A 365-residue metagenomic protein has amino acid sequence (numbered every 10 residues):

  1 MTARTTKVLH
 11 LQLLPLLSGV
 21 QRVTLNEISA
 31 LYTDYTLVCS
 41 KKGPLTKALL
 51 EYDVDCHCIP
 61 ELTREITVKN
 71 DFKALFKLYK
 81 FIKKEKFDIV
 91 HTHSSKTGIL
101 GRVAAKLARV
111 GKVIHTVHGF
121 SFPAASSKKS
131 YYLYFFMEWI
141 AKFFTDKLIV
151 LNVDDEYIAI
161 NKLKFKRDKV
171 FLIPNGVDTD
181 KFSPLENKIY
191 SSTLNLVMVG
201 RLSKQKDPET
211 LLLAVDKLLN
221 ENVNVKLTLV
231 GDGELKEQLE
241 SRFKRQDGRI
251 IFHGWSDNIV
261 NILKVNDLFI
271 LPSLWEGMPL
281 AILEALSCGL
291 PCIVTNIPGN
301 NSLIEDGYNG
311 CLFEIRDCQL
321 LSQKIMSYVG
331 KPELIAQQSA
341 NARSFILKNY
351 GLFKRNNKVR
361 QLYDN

Functional and structural regions predicted by a protein language model:
H10-N70, L172, G233-L235: N-terminal strand-loop element at the rim of the active site of nucleotide-sugar-dependent glycosyltransferases
S18-N26, L194, M198-K217, L229 (+2 more regions): A conserved mid-protein helix/loop that constitutes part of the nucleotide-sugar donor-binding site
V38, P291-V294, I304: Short hydrophobic beta-strand element within catalytic cores of glycosyltransferases and related nucleotide-activated
T92-G98, V117: Short His-centered aromatic/hydrophobic patch
A105, L320, S327, L334-N349 (+1 more regions): A short, well-ordered alpha-helix in the C-terminal region of glycosyltransferases
D154, G176: Carbohydrate-associated surface elements
W255, L274: Aromatic "clamp/platform" in nucleotide-sugar-dependent glycosyltransferases that forms part of the donor/acceptor
E305-G307, C311-C318, S327-P332: Conserved acidic donor-binding segment of nucleotide-sugar-dependent glycosyltransferases
